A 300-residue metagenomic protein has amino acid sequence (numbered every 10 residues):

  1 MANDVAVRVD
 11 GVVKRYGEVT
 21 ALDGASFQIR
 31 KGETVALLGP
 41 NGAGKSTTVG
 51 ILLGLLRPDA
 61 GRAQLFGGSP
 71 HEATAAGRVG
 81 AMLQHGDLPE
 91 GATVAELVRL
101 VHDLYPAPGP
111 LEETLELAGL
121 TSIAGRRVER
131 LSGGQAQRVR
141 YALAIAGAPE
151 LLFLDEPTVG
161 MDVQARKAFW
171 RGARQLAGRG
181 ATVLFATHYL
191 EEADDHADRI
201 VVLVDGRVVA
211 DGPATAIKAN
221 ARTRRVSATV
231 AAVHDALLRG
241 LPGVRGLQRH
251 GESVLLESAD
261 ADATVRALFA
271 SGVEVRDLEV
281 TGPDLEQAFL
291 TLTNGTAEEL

Functional and structural regions predicted by a protein language model:
G61-A75: Conserved ABC transporter NBD signature motif
R99, D103, G109-I123: Conserved ABC ATPase "signature" region
A148: Conserved catalytic motifs of ABC-family nucleotide-binding domains
L152-E156: Catalytic Walker B motif of ABC-type/P-loop ATPase nucleotide-binding domains
W170-S258: ABC transporter nucleotide-binding domain
T223-G295, L300: Short, charged/small-residue-rich alpha-helical element at the C-terminal edge of ABC transporter nucleotide-binding
